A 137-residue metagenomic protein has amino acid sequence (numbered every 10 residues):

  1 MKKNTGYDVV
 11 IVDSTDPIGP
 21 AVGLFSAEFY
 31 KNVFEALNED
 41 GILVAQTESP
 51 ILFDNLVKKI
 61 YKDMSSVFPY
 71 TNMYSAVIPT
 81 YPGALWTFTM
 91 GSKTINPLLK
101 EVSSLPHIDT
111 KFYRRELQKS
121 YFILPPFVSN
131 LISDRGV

Functional and structural regions predicted by a protein language model:
M1-I11: A short acidic, Gly/Pro-enriched loop at the edge of an enzyme's catalytic core that lines a small-molecule cofactor
D16-P17, E48-L52, P79-T80: Short "lid" loop at the C-terminus of a central beta-strand within the Rossmann-like core of SAM-dependent
P17-F25: Glycine/threonine-rich flexible loop motifs
F25-E39, Y61, S65: A short glycine-rich, Lys/Arg-flanked "PGG" loop and its adjoining helix->strand segment in the class I
D40-T47: Conserved beta-strand signature within the Rossmann-like core of class I S-adenosyl-L-methionine
P50-D63: Rossmann-fold NAD(P)-binding glycine/threonine-rich loop
F68-P79: Conserved S-adenosyl-L-methionine
W86-V137: SAM/dcSAM-binding transferase cores
